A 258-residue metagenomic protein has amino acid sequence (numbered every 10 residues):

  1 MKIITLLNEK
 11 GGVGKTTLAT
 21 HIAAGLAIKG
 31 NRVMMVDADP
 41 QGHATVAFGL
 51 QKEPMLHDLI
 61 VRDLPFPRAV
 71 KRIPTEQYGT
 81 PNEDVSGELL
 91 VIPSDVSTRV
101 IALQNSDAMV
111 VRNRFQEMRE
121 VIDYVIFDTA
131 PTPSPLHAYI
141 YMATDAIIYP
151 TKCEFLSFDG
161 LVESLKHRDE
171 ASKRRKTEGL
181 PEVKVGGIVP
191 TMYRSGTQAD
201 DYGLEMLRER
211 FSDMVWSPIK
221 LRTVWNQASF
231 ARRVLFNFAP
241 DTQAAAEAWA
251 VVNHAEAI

Functional and structural regions predicted by a protein language model:
M1-I258: P-loop NTP-binding core
